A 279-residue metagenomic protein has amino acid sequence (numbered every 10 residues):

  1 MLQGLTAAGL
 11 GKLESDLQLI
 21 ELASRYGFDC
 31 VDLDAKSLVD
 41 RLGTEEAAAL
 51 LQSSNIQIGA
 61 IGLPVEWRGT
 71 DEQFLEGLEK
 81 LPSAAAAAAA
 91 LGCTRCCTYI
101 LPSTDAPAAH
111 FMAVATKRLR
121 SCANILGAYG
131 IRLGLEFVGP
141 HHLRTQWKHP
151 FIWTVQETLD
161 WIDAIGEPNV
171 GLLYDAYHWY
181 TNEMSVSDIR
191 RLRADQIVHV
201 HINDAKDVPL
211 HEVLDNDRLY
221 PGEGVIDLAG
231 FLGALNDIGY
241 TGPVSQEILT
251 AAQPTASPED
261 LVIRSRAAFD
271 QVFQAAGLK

Functional and structural regions predicted by a protein language model:
M1-D29, Q52-S54, S83, G92-T94 (+2 more regions): Histidine-acidic metal/acid-base catalytic patches
A8-S15, C30-E46, E66-E76, S103-P107 (+4 more regions): Acidic-and-aromatic substrate-binding clefts and catalytic sites of carbohydrate-active enzymes
L17, S53, T70-G171, T181 (+1 more regions): Active-site acidic/histidine proton-transfer and metal-coordination neighborhood in alpha/beta enzyme cores
D32, A60-G62, C97, G134 (+2 more regions): Conserved beta-strand positions in the central sheet of alpha/beta enzyme cores
A35-K36, L63, T98-L101, F137-P140 (+1 more regions): Active-site loop/turn elements of alpha/beta-hydrolase fold enzymes, especially the short glycine-/histidine-rich
L42-I58, A115, I131, P221: Short acidic, glycine/proline-enriched helix-loop-strand junctions
